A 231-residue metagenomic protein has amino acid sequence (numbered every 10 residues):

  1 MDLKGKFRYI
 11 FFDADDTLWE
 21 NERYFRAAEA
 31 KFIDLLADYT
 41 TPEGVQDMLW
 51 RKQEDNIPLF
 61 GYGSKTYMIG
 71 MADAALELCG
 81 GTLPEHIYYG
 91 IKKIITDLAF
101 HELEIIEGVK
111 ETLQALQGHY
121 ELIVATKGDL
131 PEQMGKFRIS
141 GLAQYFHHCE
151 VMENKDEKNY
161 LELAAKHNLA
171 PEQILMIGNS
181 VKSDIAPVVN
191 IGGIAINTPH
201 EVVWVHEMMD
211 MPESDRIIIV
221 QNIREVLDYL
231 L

Functional and structural regions predicted by a protein language model:
M1-F7, K110, Q114, D129-L130 (+1 more regions): Asp-based, Mg2+/Mn2+-dependent phosphohydrolase catalytic module
M1-M48: Active-site neighborhood of HAD-like aspartate-dependent phosphohydrolases
F25-I33, M68, A72, L130: An amphipathic alpha-helix signature
D38-P42, G80-T82, G141-Q144, N168: Short helix-capping segments at alpha-helix termini
D47, K52-D97: A metal-dependent, Asp-based hydrolase signature
H86-E104, V109-S140, C149-M152: Substrate-recognition element of Asp-dependent hydrolases with the DxDx(T/V) motif
